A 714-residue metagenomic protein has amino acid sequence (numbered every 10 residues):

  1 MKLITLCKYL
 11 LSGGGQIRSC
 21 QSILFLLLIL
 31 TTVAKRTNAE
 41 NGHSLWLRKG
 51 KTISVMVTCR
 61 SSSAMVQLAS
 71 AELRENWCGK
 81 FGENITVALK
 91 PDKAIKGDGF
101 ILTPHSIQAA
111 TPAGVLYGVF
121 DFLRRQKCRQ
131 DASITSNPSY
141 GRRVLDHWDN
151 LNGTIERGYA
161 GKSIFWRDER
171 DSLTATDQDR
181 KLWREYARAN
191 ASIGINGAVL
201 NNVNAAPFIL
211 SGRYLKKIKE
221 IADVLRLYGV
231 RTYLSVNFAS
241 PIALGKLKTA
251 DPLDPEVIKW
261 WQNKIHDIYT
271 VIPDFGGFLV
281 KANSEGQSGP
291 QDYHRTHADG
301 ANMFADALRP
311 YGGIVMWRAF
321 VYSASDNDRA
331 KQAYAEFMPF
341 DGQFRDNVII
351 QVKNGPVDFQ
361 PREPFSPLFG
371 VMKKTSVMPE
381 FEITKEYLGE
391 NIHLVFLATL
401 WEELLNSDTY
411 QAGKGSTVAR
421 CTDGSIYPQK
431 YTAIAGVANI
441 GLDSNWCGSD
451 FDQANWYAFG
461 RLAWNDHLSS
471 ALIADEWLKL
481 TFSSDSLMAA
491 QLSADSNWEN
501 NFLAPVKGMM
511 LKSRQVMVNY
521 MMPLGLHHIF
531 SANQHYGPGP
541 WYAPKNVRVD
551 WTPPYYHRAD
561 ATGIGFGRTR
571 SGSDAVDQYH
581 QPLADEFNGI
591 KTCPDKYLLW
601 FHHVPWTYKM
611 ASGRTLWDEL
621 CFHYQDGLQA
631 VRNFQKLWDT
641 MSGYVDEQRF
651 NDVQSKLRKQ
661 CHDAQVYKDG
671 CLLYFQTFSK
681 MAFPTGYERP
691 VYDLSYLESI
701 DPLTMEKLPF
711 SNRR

Functional and structural regions predicted by a protein language model:
M1-I17: N-terminal secretory signal peptides that target proteins for export/translocation
L26-P104, C128-A132: Acidic, contiguous N-terminal accessory segments
T58-M65, Q108, S172-T176, P290-Y293 (+1 more regions): Second-shell loop/turn segments in exported
A64-M65, V115-L116, N152-E156, F359-Q360 (+1 more regions): Short, solvent-exposed loop/turn elements at domain surfaces
A69-E72, K96, P104-Q262, H266-L279 (+2 more regions): Feature activates predominantly on carbohydrate-active enzymes
E72-K80, F122-Q126, V271, A307-Y311 (+2 more regions): Structured segments of extracytoplasmic/periplasmic soluble domains in secreted or envelope-associated proteins
G82, E220, K246-D475: Catalytic-core regions of glycoside hydrolase
S416-R714: Catalytic domains of carbohydrate-active enzymes that cleave complex glycans
